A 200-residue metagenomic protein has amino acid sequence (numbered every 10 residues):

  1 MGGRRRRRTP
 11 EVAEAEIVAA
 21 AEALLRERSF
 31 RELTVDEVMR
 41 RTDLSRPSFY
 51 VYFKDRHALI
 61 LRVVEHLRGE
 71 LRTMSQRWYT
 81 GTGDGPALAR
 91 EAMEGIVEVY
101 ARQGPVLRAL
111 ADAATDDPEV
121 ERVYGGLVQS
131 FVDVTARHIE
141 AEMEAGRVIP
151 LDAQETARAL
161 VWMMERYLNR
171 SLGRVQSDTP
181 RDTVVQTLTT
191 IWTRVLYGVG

Functional and structural regions predicted by a protein language model:
M1-V12, R147-L151, G173, G200: N-terminal intrinsically disordered/low-complexity leader segments
V12, E16, L24-A58, R62: Helix-turn-helix
A13, I17-L25, L67, L71 (+1 more regions): Short hydrophobic clusters on alpha-helical segments that form packing/core surfaces in small helical domains
E14, V35, H57, L61 (+6 more regions): Short, structured helix-loop boundary elements
F53, D112-D116: Short helix-capping/turn signature of helix-turn-helix
R62, T73-R102, T156-L160, V185: Hydrophobic alpha-helical connector segments
G69-S75, V99-R102, A109, P118-E144 (+3 more regions): Amphipathic alpha-helical packing segments from all-alpha helical-bundle domains
L107-L110, R122-V123, L151, Q176 (+1 more regions): Short, hydrophobic secondary-structure boundary micro-motifs
